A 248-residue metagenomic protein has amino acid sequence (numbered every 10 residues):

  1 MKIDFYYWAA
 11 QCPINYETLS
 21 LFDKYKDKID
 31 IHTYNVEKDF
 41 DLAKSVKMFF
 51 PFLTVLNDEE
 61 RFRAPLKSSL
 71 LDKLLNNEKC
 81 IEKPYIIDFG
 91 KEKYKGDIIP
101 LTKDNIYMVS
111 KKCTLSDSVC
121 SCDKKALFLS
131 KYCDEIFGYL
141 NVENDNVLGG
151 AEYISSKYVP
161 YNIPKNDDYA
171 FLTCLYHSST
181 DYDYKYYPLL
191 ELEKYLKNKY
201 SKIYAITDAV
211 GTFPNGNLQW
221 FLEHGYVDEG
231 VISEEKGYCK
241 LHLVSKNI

Functional and structural regions predicted by a protein language model:
M1-K26: Local sequence-structure signature of Cys/Sec-based thiol-disulfide redox active-site neighborhoods
N57-P84: Non-catalytic, surface beta->alpha helical segment in thiol-disulfide oxidoreductase systems
L140, N146-V159, F171, Y176: Conserved beta-strand in the GNAT
T173-Y184, A209-V210: A short, internal acetyl-CoA/4′-phosphopantetheine-binding micro-motif in the GNAT/acyltransferase core
D181-K197: Conserved acetyl-CoA-binding loop-helix of GNAT-fold acetyltransferases
L196-T212: Conserved GNAT acetyl-CoA-binding A-motif
A209-G230: Conserved active-site alpha-helix within GNAT-family acetyltransferase domains
V231-I248: C-terminal "cap" of GNAT-fold acetyltransferases
